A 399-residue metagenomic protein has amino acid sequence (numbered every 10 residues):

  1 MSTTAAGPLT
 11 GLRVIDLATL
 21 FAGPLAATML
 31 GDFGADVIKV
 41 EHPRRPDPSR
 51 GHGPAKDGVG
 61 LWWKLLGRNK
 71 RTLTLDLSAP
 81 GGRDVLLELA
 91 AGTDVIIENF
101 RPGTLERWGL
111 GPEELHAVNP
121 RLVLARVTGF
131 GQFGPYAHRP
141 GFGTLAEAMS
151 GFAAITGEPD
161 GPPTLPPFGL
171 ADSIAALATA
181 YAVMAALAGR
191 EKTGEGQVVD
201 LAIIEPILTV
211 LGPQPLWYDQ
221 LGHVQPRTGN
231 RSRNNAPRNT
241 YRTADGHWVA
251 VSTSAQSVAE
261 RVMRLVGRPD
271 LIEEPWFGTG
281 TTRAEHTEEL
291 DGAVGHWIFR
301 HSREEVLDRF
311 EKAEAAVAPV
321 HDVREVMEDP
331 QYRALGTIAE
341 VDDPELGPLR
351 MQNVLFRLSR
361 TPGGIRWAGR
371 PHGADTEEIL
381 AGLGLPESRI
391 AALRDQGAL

Functional and structural regions predicted by a protein language model:
M1-A182, A186-K192, P371, E377-L399: N-terminal helix-loop segment corresponding to the beta1-alpha1 unit of nucleotide/adenylate-binding folds
M1-R13, R242-A244, E325-L399: Terminal low-complexity tails and localization/encapsulation signals of metabolic enzymes
V37, E311-E325, P386-A391: Short, well-structured beta-strand/strand-turn elements
R44, F130-G131, I203-L208, D245-H247 (+3 more regions): Glycine-rich beta-alpha junction loops
Q132, D160-L170, E191-I207, P226-R233 (+2 more regions): Conserved Rossmann-fold dehydrogenase catalytic segment
G161-L170, R242-H247, T361: Flexible glycine/proline-enriched surface loops and loop-helix/loop-strand junctions
A176-G196, T209-Q220, M263-P269: Oxidoreductase and adenylate-handling cofactor-binding alpha/beta cores
P237-A313, V317: Aromatic-enriched alpha-helical interface/lid elements that frame and gate functional surfaces
